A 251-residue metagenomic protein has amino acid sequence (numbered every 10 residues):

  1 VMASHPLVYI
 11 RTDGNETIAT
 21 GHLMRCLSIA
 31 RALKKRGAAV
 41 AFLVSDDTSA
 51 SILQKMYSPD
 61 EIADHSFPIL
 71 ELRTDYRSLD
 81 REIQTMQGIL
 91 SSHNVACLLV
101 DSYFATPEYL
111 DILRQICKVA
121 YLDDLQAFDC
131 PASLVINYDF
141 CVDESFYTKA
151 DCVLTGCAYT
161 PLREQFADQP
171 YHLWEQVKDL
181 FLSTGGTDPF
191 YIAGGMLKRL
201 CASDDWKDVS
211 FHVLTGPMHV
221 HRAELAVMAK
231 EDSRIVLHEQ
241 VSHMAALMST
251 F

Functional and structural regions predicted by a protein language model:
A3-Y9: Extreme N-terminal starter segment of soluble prokaryotic enzymes
Y9, A41, L180-L182: Conserved beta-strand elements of the Class I
I10-T20, R25-A32, S45-Y57, P68-K149: Active-site and donor-binding regions of nucleotide-sugar-utilizing enzymes
I29-A38, R199-D205: A short, Lys/Arg-enriched amphipathic alpha-helix followed by its capping loop at the start of a domain
R36-A41, C117, W206-S210, S233: A generic structural motif
I62-P68, A150-D151, K207, E231-I235: A short helix-to-beta-strand connector/capping loop
P131-Y191, M218-A223: A nucleotide-sugar donor-handling region in carbohydrate enzymes
E175-T250: Donor-nucleotide binding loops and adjacent catalytic segments primarily of GT-B fold Leloir glycosyltransferases
